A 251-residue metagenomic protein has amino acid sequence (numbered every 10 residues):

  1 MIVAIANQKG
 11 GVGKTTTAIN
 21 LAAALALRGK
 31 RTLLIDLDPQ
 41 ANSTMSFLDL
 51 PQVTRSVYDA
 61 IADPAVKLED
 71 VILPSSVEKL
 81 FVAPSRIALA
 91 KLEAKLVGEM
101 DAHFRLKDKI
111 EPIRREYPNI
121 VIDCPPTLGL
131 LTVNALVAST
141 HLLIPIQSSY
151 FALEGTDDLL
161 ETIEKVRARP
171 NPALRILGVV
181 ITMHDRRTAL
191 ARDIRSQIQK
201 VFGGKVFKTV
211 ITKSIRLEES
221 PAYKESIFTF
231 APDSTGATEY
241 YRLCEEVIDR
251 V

Functional and structural regions predicted by a protein language model:
M1-V251: P-loop NTP-binding core
